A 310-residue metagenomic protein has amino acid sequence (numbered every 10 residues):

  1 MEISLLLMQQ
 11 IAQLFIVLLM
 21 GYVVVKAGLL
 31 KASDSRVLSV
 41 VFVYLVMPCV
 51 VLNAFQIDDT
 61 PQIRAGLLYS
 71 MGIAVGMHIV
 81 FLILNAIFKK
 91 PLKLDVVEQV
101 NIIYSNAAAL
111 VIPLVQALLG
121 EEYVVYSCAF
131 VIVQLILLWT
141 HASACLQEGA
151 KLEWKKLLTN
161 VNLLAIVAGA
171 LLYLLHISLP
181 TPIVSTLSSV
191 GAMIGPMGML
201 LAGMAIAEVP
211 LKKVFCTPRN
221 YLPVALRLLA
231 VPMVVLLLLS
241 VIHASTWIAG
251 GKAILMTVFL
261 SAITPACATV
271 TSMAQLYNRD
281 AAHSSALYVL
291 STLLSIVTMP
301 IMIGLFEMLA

Functional and structural regions predicted by a protein language model:
M1-A310: Alpha-helical transmembrane segments of multi-pass small-molecule/ion transporters
